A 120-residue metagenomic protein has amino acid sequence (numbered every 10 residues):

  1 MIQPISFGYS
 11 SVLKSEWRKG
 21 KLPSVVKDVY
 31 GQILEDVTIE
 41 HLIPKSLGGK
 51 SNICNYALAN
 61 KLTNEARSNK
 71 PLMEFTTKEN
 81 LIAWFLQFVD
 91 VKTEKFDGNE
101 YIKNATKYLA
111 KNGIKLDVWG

Functional and structural regions predicted by a protein language model:
M1-V12, N99-I102, G113, D117-G120: A boundary/linker detector
Q3-Y56: Histidine-centered nuclease catalytic patch
L13, N80-W84, K115: Acidic, low-complexity intrinsically disordered regions
I43-A57, E65-K107: Polybasic, low-complexity binding patches
N60: Zinc-coordinating Cys/His ligand positions in small cysteine/histidine-rich zinc-finger domains
